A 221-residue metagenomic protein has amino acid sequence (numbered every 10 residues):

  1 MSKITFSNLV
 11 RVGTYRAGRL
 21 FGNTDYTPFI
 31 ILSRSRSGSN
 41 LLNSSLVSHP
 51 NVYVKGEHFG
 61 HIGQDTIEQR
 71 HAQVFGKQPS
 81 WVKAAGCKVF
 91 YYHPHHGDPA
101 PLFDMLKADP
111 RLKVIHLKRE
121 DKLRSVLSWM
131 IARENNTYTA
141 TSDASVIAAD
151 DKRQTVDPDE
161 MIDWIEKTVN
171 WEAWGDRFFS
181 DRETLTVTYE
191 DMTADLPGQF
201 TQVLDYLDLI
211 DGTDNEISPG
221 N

Functional and structural regions predicted by a protein language model:
M1-K83, V89: PAPS-dependent sulfotransferase catalytic core
L32, R36, M161-I165, Y189-E190: Short, charged/polar micro-motifs that form catalytic or ligand-binding hotspots
G38-V52, T186-D211: PAPS/PAP-binding and catalytic site of the sulfotransferase fold
Y53-K55, A85-G86, V114-K118, T186-T188: A structural signal for short, well-ordered beta-strand segments and their strand-loop junctions that often border
H58-G60, K118-E120, S218: A short, structured active-site edge motif that brings together acidic residues
G60-E68, H93-G97, D191-D195: Acidic-and-aromatic substrate-binding clefts and catalytic sites of carbohydrate-active enzymes
Y91-R177, D181-T186, P197-G212: PAPS-dependent sulfotransferase catalytic domain
G212-N221: Accessory, usually C-terminal, subdomains that scaffold auxiliary metal cofactors
